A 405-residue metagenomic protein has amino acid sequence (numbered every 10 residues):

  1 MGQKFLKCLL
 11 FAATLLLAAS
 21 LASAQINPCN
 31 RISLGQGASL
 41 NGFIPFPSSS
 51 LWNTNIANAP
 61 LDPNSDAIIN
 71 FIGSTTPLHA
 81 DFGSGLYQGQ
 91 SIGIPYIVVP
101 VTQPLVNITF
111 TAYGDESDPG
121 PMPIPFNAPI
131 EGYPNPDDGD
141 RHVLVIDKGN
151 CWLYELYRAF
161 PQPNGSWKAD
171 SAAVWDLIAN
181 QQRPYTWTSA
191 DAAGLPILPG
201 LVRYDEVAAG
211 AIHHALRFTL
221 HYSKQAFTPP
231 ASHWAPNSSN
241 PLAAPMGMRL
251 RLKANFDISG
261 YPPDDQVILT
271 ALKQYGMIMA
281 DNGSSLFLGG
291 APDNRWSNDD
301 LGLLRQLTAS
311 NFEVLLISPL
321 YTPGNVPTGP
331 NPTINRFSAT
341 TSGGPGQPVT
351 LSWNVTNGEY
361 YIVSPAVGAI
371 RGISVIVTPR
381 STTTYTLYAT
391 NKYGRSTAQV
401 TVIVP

Functional and structural regions predicted by a protein language model:
L9-A19: Bacterial N-terminal signal peptides
Q25-G329: Short, surface-exposed polybasic-aromatic patches that bind anionic ligands, especially phosphate groups
G329-A339: Proline-enriched interdomain boundary motifs that mark the N-terminal boundary and often initiate the first structured
T341-Q347: Short, solvent-exposed loop/linker segments at the N-terminal edge of repeated beta-sheet extracellular domains
Q347-N354: A short beta-strand segment in extracellular, disulfide-stabilized domains
N354-Y360: Short proline/glycine-enriched turn/loop motifs at strand-loop junctions of beta-rich domains
G368-A369, I373-T386, K392: Solvent-exposed segments in extracellular or luminal domains encompassing
R395-V404: Edge beta-strands of extracellular beta-sandwich domains
